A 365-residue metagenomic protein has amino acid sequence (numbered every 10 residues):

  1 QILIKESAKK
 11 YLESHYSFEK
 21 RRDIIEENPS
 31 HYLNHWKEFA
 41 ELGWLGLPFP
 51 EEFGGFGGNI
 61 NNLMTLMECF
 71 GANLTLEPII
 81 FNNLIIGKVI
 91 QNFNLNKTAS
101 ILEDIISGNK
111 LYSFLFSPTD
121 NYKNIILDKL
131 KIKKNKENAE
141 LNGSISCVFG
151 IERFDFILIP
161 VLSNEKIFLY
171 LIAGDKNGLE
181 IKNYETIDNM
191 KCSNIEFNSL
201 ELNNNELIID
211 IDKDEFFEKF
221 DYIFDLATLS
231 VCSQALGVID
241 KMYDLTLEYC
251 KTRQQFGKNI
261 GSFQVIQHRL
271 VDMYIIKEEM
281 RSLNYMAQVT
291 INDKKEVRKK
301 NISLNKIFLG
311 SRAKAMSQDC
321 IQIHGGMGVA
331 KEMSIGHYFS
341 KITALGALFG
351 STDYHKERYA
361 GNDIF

Functional and structural regions predicted by a protein language model:
Q1-L74, F93, K97, D104 (+3 more regions): Alpha-helical interface subdomain recognition
G58-N59, N124-I126, G150-F154: Short glycine/proline-enriched turns and hinge-like loops at secondary-structure junctions
T75-N96: N-terminal glycine-rich flavin-associated loop
I101-E103, D120, K129-K131, I145-F149 (+2 more regions): A generic local secondary-structure boundary/capping motif
G108-T119: A short, Trp-centered hydrophobic/proline-enriched beta-strand micro-motif
N124-N142: Cytochrome P450 C-terminal beta-domain/meander region
I125-D128, C147-V148, A173-L207, I211-D212: Flexible, small-/acidic-enriched active-site or ligand-binding loops
N142-L179: A short core secondary-structure module
